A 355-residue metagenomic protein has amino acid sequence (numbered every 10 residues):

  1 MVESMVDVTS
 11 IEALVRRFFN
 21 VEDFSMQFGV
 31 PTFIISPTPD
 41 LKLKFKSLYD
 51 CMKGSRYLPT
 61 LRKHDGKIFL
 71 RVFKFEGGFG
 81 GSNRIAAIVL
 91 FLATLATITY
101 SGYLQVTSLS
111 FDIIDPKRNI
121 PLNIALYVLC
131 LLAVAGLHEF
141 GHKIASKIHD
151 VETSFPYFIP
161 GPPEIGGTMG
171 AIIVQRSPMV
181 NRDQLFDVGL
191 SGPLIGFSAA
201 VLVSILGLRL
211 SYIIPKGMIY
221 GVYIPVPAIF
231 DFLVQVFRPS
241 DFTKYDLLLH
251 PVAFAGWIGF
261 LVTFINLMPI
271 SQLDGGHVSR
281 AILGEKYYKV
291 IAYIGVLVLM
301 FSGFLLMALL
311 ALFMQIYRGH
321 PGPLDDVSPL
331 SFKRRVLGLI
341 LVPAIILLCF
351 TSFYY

Functional and structural regions predicted by a protein language model:
M1-Y355: Hydrophobic transmembrane alpha-helices and their immediate loop junctions in multi-pass integral membrane proteins
